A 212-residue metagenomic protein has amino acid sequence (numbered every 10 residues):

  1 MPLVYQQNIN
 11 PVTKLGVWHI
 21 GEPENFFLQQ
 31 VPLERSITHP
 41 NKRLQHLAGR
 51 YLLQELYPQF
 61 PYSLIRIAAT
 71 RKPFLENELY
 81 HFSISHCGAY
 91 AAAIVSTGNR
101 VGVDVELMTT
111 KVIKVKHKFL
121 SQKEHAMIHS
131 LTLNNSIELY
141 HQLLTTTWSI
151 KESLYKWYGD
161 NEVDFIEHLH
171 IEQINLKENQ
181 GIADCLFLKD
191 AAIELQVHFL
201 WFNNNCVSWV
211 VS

Functional and structural regions predicted by a protein language model:
M1-S212: Core catalytic alpha/beta fold that binds nucleotide/phospho-ligands
